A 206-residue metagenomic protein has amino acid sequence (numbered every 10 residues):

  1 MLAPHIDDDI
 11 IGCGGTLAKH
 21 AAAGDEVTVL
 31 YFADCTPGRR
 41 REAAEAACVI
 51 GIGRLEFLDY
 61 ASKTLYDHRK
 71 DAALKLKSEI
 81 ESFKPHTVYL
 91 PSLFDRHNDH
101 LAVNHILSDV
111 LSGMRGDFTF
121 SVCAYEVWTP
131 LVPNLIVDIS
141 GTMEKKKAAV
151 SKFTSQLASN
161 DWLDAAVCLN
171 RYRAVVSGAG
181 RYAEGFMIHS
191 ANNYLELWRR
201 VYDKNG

Functional and structural regions predicted by a protein language model:
M1-F83, S108-D117, A148, R199-K204: Active-site rim/loop-helix segments in enzyme catalytic domains that contact anionic ligands
D9-I11, T36-G38, K63, F94-H100 (+2 more regions): Active-site environment of divalent metal-dependent phosphoester hydrolases
T28-L30, E56-L58, Y89, C123-Y125 (+1 more regions): Hydrophobic/aromatic beta-strand patches that form the interior of the parallel beta-sheet core in alpha/beta enzyme
E42, A46-I52, D117-G206: The feature marks non-catalytic terminal segments
I52, L76-F94, H100-V103: Proline-aspartate-enriched helix->loop->beta-strand connector
D67-K70, L101, N134-V137: Short, solvent-exposed loop/turn segments at secondary-structure boundaries
S92-W128: Helix-loop-strand module that forms the ligand-binding subsite of alpha/beta enzymes
